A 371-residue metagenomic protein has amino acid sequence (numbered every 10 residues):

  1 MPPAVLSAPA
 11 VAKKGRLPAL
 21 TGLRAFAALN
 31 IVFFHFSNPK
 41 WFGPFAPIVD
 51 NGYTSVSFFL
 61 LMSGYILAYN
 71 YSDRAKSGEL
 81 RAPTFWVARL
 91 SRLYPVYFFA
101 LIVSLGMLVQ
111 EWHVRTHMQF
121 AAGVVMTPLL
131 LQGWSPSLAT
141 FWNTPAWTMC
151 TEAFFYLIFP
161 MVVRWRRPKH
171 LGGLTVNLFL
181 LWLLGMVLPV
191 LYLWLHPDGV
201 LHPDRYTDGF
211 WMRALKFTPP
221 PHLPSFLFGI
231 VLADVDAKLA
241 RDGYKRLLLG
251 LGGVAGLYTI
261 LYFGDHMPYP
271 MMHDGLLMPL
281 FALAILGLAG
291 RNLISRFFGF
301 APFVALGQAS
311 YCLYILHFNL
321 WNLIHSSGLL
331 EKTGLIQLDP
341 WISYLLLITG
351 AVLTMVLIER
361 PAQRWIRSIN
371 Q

Functional and structural regions predicted by a protein language model:
M1-V11, R166, R296-V304, F318-Q371: C-terminal "closing" transmembrane helix and its immediate cytosolic amphipathic cap in multi-pass membrane proteins
A12-P18, W41-D50, F85, R89 (+4 more regions): Juxtamembrane loop-transmembrane helix junctions in multi-pass integral membrane proteins, especially the extracellular
G15-D73, S91-L101, A122-P136, P279-A284 (+2 more regions): Functionally critical transmembrane alpha-helices in membrane proteins and complexes, commonly lining
L23, A28-I31, S63, Y94-F98 (+3 more regions): Conserved beta-strand->loop/alpha-helix structural units within folded catalytic cores of enzymes with alpha/beta
Y53-V56, S72-L108, M118-T127, A153-Y156 (+9 more regions): Transmembrane alpha-helical segments and their boundary/interface "anchor" motifs in multi-pass integral membrane
S72-E79, W165-G173, A233-L247, A289-A305 (+2 more regions): Membrane-interface junctions at the ends of membrane-embedded or membrane-associated helices
A100, S104, L184-P189, F281 (+2 more regions): Alpha-helical transmembrane segments of multipass membrane proteins
A122-W147, A153, L157-L277, F318 (+1 more regions): Aromatic-enriched alpha-helical transmembrane segments of multi-pass intramembrane proteins
